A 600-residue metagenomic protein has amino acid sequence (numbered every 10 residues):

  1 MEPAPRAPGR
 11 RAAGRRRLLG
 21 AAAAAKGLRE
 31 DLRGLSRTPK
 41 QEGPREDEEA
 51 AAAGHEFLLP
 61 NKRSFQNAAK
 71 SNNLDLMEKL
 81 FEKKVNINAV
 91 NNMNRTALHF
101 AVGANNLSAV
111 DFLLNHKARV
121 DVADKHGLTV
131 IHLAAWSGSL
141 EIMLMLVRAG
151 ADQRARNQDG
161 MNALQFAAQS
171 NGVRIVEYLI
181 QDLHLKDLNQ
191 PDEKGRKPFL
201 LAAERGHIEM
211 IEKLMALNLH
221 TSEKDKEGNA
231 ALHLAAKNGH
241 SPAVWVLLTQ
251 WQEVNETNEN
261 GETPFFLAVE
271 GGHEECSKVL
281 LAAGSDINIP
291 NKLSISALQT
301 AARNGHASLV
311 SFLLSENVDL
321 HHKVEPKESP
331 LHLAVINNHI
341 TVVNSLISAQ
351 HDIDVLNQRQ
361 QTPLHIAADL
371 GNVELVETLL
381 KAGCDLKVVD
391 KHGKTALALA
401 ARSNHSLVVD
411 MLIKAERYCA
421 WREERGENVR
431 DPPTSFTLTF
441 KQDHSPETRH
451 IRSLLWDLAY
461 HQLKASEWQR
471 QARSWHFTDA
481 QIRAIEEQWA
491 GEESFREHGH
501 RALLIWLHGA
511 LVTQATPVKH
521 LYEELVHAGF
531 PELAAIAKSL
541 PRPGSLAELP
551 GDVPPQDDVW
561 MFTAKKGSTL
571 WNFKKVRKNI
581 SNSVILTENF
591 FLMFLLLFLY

Functional and structural regions predicted by a protein language model:
E2-S64, Y178, A283, S315-E316 (+3 more regions): Ankyrin-repeat-protein effector appendages
L58, N91, D124, N157 (+7 more regions): Ankyrin repeat boundary/linker residues
L76, A109, E141-I142, R174-I175 (+8 more regions): Conserved ankyrin/ankyrin-like repeat signature
E78-V85, D111-A118, L144-A151, E177-K186 (+7 more regions): Ankyrin repeat domain, specifically the short helix-to-loop turn at the C-terminus of the second helix of each repeat
